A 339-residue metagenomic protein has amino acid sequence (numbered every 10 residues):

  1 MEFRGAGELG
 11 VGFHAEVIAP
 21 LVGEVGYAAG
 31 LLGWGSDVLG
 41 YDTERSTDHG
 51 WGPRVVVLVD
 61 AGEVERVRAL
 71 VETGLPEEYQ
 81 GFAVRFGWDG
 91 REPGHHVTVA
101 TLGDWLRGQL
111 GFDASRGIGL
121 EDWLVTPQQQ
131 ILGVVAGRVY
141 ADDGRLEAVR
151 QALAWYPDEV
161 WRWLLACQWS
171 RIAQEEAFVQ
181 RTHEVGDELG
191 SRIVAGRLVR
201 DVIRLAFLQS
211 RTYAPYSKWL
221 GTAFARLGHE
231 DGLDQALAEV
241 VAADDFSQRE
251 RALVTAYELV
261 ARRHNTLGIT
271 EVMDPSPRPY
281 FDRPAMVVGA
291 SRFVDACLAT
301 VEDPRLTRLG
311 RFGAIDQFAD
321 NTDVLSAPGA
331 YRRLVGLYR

Functional and structural regions predicted by a protein language model:
M1-G30: Helical scaffold of the NTase/Pol beta-like nucleotidyltransferase catalytic core
M1-G7, R54, Q180, V185-D187: Glycine- and acidic
E2, A61-G62: Intrinsically disordered, low-complexity Ser/Thr/Pro/Gly-rich regulatory segments
L21-D60: Active-site nucleotide-donor binding segment shared across nucleotidyl transfer reactions
A28, R85-E92, A214-S217: Short, glycine/acidic-rich hinge or "gate" loops at secondary-structure transitions that mediate conformational
E65-E184: Conserved NTP/Mg2+-binding pocket subregion across the NTase superfamily
I131-G310, Q317: Conserved nucleotidyltransferase catalytic core and NTase-mimicking acidic/glycine-rich helix/loop elements in nucleic
P304-R339: Extended, compositionally biased alpha-helical segments that mediate assembly or anchoring
